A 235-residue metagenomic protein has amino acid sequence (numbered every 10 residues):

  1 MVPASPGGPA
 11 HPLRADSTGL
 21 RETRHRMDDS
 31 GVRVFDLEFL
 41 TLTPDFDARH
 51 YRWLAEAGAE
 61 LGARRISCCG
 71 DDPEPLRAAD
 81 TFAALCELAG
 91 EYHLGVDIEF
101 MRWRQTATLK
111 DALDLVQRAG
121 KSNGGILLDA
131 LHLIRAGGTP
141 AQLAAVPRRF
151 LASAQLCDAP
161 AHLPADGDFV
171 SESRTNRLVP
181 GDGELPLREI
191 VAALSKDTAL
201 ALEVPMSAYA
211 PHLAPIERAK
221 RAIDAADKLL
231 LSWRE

Functional and structural regions predicted by a protein language model:
M1, F35-L37, I66-C68, A154 (+1 more regions): Hydrophobic residues within beta-strands of alpha/beta enzymes
M1-E22: Glycine-rich, proline-tolerant flexible connector loops at the mouths of alpha/beta enzymes
M1-S5, L42, D71, A159 (+1 more regions): Flexible loop residues that form catalytic and substrate-binding hotspots at small-molecule/glycan-binding clefts
A4-A10, T43, A208-L213: A short acidic, helix-capping loop that chelates divalent metal ions and anchors anionic groups
P9-A10, E38-L40, C69, R177-G181: The substrate-binding groove and active-site-proximal loops of carbohydrate-active enzymes, especially glycoside
P12, D16-G19, D47, E74 (+4 more regions): Residue-level preference for long, well-ordered alpha-helices that form the structural scaffold of enzyme catalytic
L20, R26-I126, R135, W233: Active-site acidic/histidine proton-transfer and metal-coordination neighborhood in alpha/beta enzyme cores
D28, A59-G62, L109-L128, I134-E235: Histidine-acidic metal/acid-base catalytic patches
